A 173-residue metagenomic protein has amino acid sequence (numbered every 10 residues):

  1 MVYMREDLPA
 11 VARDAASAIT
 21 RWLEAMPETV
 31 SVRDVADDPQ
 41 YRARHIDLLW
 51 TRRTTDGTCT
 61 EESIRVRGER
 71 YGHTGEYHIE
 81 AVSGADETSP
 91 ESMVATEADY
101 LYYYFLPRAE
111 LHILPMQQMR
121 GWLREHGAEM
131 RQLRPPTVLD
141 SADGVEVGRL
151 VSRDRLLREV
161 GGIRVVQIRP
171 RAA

Functional and structural regions predicted by a protein language model:
M1-R42, R70-H73: Acidic-basic catalytic patches of nuclease active cores, encompassing PD-(D/E)XK and other metal-cofactor nuclease
V2-P9, V66-L111: Catalytic cores of nucleic-acid endonucleases
Y3-D7, R21, T55-T58, L106-A173: Non-catalytic C-terminal interaction segments of nucleic acid-processing enzymes
Q40, L49-T55, E91-A95, Y103: Short, conserved, surface-exposed binding loops centered on an aromatic residue
A43-H45, G57-E61, T74, A95-A98: Short connector loops at helix/strand junctions that flank enzyme active sites, especially segments positioning acidic
L48-G72: Conserved catalytic cores of phosphodiester-cleaving nucleases, focusing on short active-site segments
